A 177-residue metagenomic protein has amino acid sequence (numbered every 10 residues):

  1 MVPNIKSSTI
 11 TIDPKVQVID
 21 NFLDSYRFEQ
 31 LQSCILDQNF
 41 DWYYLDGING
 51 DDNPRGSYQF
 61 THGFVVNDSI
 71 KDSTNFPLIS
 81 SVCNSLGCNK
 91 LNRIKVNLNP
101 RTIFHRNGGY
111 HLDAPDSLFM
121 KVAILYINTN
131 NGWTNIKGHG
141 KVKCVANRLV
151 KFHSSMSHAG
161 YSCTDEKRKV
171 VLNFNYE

Functional and structural regions predicted by a protein language model:
V2-K90: Non-heme Fe(II)/2-oxoglutarate
F76-S81, L86, K90-L118: Internal catalytic-core helix/loop-beta-alpha segment that presents or stabilizes conserved functional determinants
L98-P100, I127, Y176: Short beta-strand segments enriched in hydrophobic/aromatic residues within well-folded beta-rich domains
H105-Y110, L118-M120, Y126-V145: A short beta-strand-loop-beta hairpin characteristic of the jelly-roll/cupin
G109-H111, S157-D165: Short beta-strand His + acidic residue motifs that chelate non-heme Fe in jelly-roll/DSBH and cupin folds
A123-L125, E166-E177: A short hydrophobic beta-strand segment most commonly corresponding to one strand of the jelly-roll/cupin
V142-H158: Conserved metal-binding segment of the jelly-roll/cupin
